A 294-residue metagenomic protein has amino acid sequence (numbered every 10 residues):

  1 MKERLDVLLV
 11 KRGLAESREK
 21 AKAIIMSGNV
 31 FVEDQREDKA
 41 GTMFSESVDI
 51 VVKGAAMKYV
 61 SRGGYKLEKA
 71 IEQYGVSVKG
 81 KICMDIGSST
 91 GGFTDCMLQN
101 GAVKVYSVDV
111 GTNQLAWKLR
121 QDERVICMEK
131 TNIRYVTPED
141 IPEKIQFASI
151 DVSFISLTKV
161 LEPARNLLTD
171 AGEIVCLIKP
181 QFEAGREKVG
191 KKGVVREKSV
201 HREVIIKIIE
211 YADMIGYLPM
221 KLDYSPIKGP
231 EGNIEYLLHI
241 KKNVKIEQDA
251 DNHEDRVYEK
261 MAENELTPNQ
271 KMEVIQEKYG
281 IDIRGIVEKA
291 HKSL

Functional and structural regions predicted by a protein language model:
M1-V48, C83: A basic, amphipathic helix-loop patch mediating RNA/tRNA/ribosome contacts
K79-S89: Conserved class I S-adenosyl-L-methionine
T90-G101: Conserved SAM-binding loop of SAM-dependent methyltransferases across substrates and taxa, primarily the Class I
V103-Y106: Short beta-strand element of Class I
V108-I155: S-adenosyl-L-methionine
T158-E173: A short glycine-rich, Lys/Arg-flanked "PGG" loop and its adjoining helix->strand segment in the class I
P180-R196: Short, glycine-/aromatic-enriched active-site segment of Class I SAM-dependent methyltransferases
I234, K241-L294: Flexible, glycine-/basic-rich loop-and-beta segments that form/coincide with the SAM-dependent methyltransferase
